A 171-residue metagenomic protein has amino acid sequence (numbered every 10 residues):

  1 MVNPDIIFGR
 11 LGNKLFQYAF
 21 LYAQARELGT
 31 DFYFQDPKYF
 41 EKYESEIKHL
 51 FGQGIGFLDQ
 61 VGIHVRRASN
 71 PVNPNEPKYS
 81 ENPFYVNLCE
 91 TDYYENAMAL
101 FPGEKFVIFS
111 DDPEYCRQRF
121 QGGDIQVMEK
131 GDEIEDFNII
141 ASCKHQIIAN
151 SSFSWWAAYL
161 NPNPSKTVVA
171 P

Functional and structural regions predicted by a protein language model:
M1, F32-G103: Secretory-pathway luminal glycosyltransferase catalytic domains
I6-F16: A short, glycine/small-residue-rich beta-strand->loop->alpha-helix junction that serves as a flexible
G9-L11, P37, R66-P71, D112-C116 (+2 more regions): Short, solvent-exposed loop/turn segments at secondary-structure junctions
N13, V86, D132: Residue-level marker of regulatory loop/turn positions in helix-turn-helix DNA-binding domains and in histidine
K14, R26-G29: N-terminal ordered "arm"
Q17-Q24: Short amphipathic alpha-helix
L28-Q35, K166-T167: Short, well-structured active-site flanking segments
E95-A170: Donor-binding and catalytic core of enzymes assembling or modifying cell-surface/extracellular glycoconjugates
